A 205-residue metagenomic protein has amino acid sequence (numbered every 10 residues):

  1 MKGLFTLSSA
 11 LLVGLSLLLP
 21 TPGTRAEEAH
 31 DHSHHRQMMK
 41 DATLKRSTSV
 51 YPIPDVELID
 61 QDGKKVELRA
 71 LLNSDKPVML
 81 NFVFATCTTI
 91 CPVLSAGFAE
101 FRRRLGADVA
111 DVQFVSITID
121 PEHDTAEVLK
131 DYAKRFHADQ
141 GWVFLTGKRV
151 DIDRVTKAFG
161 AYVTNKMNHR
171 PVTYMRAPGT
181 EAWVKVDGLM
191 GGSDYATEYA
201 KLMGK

Functional and structural regions predicted by a protein language model:
M1-I59, K205: N-terminal targeting signals for export/organelle localization
Y51-I53, S74-P77, V109-F114, D124 (+1 more regions): Extracytoplasmic
E57-Q61, M175-R176: Hydrophobic beta-strand positions
L68-P92, F98: Short active-site neighborhood of thiol/selenol oxidoreductases, capturing the structured segment around
K76-P77, L94-S116, K134: Conserved helix-turn-beta segment immediately C-terminal to the redox Cys motif in thioredoxin-like folds
D111-D124, Q140-V150: Thiol-based oxidoreductase modules, predominantly thioredoxin-like and allied folds used for disulfide exchange
D131-R170: Short, internal strand/loop/helix patches that form the active-site neighborhood or redox-interaction surface
N168-K205: Thiol-/selenol-based redox modules, centered on thioredoxin-like and closely related oxidoreductase domains
